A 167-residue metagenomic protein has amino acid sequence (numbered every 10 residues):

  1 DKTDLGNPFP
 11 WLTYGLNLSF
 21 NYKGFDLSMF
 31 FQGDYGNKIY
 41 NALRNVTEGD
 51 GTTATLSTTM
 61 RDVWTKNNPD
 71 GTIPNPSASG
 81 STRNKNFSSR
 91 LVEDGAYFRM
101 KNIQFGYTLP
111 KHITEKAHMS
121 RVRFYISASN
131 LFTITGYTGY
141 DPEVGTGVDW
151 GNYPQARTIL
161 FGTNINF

Functional and structural regions predicted by a protein language model:
D1-D4, S88-V92, T146-G151: Extracellular loop and loop/strand-boundary signature of outer-membrane beta-barrel proteins
L12, K23-F25, A96, H118-V122 (+1 more regions): Outer-envelope beta-barrel architecture signal
G15-N17, N102-G106, L160-G162: Membrane-embedded beta-strand positions in outer-membrane beta-barrel channels/transporters
N21, Q32-D34, S127-L131, N166: Outer-membrane beta-barrel pore domains and translocons
G24-L27, H112-I113: Repeated loop/turn-to-beta-strand initiation elements of outer-membrane beta-barrel proteins
M29, F124-I126, T163: Membrane-embedded beta-strand positions of outer-membrane beta-barrel proteins
D34-R123, A128: Extracytoplasmic gating/loop element in the C-terminal half of outer-membrane beta-barrel translocons and assembly
L56, V63, N68-D70, K85 (+1 more regions): C-terminal beta-signal and terminal closure region of outer-membrane beta-barrel proteins
